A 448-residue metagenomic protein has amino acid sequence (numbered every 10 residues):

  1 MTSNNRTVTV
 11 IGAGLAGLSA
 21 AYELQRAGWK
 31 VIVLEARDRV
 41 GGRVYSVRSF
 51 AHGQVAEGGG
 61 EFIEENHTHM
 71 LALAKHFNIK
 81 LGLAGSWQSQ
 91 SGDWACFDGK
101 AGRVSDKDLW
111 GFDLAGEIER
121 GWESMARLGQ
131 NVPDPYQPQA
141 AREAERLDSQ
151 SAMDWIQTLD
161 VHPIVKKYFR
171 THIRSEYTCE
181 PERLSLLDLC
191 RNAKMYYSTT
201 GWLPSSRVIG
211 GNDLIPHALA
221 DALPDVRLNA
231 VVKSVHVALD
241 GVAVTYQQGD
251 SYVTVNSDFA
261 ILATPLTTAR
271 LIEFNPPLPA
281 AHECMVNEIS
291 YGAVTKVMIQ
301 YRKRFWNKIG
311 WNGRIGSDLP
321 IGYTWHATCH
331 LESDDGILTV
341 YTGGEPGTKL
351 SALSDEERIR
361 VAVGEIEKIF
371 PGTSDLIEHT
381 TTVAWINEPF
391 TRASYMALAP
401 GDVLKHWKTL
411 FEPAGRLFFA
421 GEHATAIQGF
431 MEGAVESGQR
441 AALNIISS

Functional and structural regions predicted by a protein language model:
T2-A16: Beta1/beta-strand and adjacent pyrophosphate-binding region of the FAD-binding site in flavoprotein oxidoreductases
N4-R6, G249-F259: Core beta-strand elements of the Rossmann-like FAD/NAD(P) dinucleotide-binding domain in flavoenzyme oxidoreductases
T7, L18-S19, A27, G241-A243 (+5 more regions): Conserved flavin/dinucleotide-binding core of flavoenzymes
I11, L34, V232, T254-T267: Short hydrophobic core segments
Q25-F50: Glycine-rich FAD pyrophosphate-binding loop
A51-L128: Dinucleotide-binding Rossmann-like beta1-alpha1 core, especially the glycine-rich loop that anchors the ADP
P133-G241, Q248, N256, A263 (+1 more regions): Active-site/ligand-binding neighborhood in enzyme catalytic cores
L262-A280: Flavin (primarily FAD) binding-site architecture
